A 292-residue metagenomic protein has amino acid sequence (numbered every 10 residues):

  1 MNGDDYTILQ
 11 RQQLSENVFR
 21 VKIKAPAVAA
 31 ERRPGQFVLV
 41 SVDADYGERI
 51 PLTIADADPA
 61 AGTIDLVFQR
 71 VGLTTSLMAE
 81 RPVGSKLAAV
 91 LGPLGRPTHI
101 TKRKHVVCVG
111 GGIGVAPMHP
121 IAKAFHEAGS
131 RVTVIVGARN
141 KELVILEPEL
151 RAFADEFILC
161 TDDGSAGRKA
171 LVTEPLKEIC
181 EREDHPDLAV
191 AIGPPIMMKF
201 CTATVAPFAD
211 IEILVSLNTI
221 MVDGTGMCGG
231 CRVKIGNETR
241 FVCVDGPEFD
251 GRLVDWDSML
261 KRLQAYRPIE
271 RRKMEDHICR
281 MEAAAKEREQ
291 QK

Functional and structural regions predicted by a protein language model:
N2-S85: Ferredoxin-reductase
Q10, D56, L159-T161, V215 (+1 more regions): Structural signal for conserved beta-strand scaffold positions within catalytic alpha/beta enzyme cores
V40, A89-V90, V233: A generic structural signal for residues embedded in beta-strands
Y46-I54, L94-T101, C243: Short, Lys/Arg- and Gly-enriched loop/turn segments at beta-strand edges
L73-V222: FNR/FR-type flavoprotein reductase catalytic core
P117, P195-I196, N218-E248, H277-M281: Local cysteine-cluster metal-coordination motifs and their immediate loop/turn environment, predominantly Fe-S cluster
V244-D245, F249-K292: Short Fe-S-cluster ligation motifs
